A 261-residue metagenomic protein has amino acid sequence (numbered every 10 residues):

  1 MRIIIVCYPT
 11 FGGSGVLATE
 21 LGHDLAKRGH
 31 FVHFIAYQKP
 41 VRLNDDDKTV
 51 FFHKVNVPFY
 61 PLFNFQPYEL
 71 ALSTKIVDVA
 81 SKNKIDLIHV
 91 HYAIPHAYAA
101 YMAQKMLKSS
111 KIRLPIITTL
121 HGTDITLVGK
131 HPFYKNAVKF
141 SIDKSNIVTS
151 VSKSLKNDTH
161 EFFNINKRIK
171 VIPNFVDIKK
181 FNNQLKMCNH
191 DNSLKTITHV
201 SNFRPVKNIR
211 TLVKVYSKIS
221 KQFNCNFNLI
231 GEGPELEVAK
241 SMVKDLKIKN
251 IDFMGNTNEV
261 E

Functional and structural regions predicted by a protein language model:
M1, N183-T196, K221-Q222: Nucleotide-sugar donor-binding and catalytic loop/hinge architecture of NDP-sugar-dependent glycosyltransferases
M1-V41, K48, H53, K221: N-terminal subdomain of nucleotide-sugar transferases
K39-P40, V200, R204, N226-A239 (+1 more regions): Glycosyltransferase donor-sugar binding loop
P61-I88, A97-M102, P132-N136, F140: An amphipathic, basic-hydrophobic alpha-helix
A71, K108-I117, T123-S141, I178: Nucleotide-sugar donor phosphate/pyrophosphate-binding loop at the beta->alpha transition of glycosyltransferases
T149, H190-K218, N228: Conserved donor-binding/catalytic core segment of Leloir-type glycosyltransferases
S154, F175: Carbohydrate-associated surface elements
K240-T257: Nucleotide-activated donor-binding/catalytic signature segment of Leloir-type glycosyltransferases, i.e., the conserved
